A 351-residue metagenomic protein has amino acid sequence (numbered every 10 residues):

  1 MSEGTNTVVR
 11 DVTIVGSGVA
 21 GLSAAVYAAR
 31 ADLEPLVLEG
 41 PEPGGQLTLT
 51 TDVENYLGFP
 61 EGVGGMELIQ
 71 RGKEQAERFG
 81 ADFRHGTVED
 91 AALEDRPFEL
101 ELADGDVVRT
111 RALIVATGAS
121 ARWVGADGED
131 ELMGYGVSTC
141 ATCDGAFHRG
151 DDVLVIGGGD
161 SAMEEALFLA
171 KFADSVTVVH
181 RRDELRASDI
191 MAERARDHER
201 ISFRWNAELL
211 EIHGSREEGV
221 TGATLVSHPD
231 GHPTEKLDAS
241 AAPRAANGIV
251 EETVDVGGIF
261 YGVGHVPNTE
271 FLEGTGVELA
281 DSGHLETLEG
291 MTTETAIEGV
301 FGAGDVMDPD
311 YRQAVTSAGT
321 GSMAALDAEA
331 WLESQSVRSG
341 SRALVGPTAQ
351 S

Functional and structural regions predicted by a protein language model:
S2-E3, T7-V9, G125, E131-F147 (+3 more regions): FAD-site-proximal beta/loop scaffold in flavoenzymes
E3-N6, R10-F79, D151, M163-D189 (+1 more regions): Beta1-alpha1 glycine-rich phosphate/pyrophosphate-binding loop at the start of Rossmann-like nucleotide-binding domains
V9-D11, H85-G86, R149-D151, N206 (+1 more regions): Phosphate-coordination loops involved in phosphoryl transfer and adenosine-cofactor binding
G18-V19, E42, A119-A121, D160-S161 (+1 more regions): Residue-level detector of alpha-helix initiation sites
A76-D95, E99-L102, V107-T110, K171-E289 (+1 more regions): A Rossmann-like FAD-binding core segment of flavoenzymes
F83-A103, V107-C143: Glycine/small-residue-rich loop that forms an oxyanion/phosphate-binding "nest" at active or ligand-binding sites
M163-E165, I297, V306-S351: A conserved FAD-binding loop/helix module that cradles the flavin
